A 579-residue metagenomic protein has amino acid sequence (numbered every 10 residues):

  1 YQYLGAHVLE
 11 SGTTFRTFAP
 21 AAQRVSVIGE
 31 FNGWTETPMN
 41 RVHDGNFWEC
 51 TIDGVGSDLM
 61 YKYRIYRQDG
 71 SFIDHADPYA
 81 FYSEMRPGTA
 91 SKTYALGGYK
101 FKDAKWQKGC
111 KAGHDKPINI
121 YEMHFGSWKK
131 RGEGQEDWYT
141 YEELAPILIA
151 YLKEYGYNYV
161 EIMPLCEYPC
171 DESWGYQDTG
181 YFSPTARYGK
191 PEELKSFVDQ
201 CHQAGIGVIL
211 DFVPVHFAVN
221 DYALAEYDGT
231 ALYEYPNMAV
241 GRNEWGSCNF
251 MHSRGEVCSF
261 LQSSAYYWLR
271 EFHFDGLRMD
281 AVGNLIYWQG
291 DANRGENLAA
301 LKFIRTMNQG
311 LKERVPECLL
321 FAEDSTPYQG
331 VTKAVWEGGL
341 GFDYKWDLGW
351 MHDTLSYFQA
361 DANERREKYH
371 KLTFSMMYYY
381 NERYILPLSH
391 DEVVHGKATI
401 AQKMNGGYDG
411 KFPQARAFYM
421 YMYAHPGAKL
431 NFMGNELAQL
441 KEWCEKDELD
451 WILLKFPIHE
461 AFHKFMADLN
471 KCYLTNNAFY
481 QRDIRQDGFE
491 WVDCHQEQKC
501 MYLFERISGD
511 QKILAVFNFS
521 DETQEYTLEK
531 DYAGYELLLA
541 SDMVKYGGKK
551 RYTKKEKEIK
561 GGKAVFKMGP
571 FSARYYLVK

Functional and structural regions predicted by a protein language model:
Y1-P117, Y141-G156, G410-F412, H425-N431 (+1 more regions): Carbohydrate-interacting/catalytic domains
T17, Y63, M123, I162 (+10 more regions): Conserved, mostly hydrophobic/aromatic
A19-A21, H43, G54, H124-K129 (+9 more regions): Short, flexible loop/turn elements at secondary-structure junctions
N40, D171-G175, V219-E226, T332-K333 (+3 more regions): Short glycine-biased active-site loop of nucleotidyltransferases that positions the nucleotide triphosphate and helps
E84, A104-D115, H124-F274, R278-E296: Substrate-binding/active-site clefts of carbohydrate-active enzymes
R86-G88, H273-D275, W288-K446, L474 (+3 more regions): Conserved alpha/beta catalytic core and glycan-binding cleft of carbohydrate-active enzymes
Y181, T185-G189, H252, R294-E296 (+3 more regions): Short, contiguous acidic/charged loop-to-helix segments that flank catalytic cores in large enzymes
